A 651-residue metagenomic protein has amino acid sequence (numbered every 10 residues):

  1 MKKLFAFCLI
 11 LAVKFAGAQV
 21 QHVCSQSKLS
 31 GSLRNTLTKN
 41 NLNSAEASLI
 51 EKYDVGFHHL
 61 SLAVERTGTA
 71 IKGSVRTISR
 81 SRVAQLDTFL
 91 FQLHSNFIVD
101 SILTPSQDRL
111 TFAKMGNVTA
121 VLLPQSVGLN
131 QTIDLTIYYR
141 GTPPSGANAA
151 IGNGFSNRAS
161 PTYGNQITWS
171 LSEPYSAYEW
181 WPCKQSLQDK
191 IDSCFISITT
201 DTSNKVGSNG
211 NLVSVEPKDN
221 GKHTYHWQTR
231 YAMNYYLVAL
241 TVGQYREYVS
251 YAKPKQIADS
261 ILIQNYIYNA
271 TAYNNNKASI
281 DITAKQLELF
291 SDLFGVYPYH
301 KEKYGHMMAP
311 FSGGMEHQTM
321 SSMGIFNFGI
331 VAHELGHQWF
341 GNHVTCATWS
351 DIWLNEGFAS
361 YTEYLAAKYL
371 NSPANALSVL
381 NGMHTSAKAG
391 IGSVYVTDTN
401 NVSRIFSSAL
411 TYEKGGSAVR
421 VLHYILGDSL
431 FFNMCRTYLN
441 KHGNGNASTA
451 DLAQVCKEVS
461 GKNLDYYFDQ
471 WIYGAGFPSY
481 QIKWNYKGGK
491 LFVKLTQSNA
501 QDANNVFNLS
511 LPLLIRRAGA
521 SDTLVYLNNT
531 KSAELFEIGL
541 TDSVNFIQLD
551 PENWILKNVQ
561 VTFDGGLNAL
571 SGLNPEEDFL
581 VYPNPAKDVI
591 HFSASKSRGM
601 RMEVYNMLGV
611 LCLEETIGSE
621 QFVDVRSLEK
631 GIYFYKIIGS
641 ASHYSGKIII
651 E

Functional and structural regions predicted by a protein language model:
A18-K72, L464-Y466, Q470: N-terminal, polar/Ser/Thr-rich
V20-Q26, T88-F89, H94-R158, E537-T541 (+1 more regions): A surface-exposed beta-strand-loop module
V23-L42, L49, Y138-Y245: Extended, low-hydrophobicity, Ser/Thr/Pro/Gly-biased non-transmembrane segments
V99-L103, P478-Y480, W484-T530, E534-Q548 (+1 more regions): Beta-strand-rich binding/interaction modules
I196, R246-D351, V402-F406, I547: Juxtacatalytic substrate-recognition/specificity segment
E356-S417, V421, H442: Acidic/His/Gly-enriched intrinsically disordered linker/tail segments that often contain short helix/coil "MoRF-like"
S408-V493: Amphipathic alpha-helical substructures
S571-Y582, A586-E651: C-terminal outer-membrane/trafficking sorting elements
